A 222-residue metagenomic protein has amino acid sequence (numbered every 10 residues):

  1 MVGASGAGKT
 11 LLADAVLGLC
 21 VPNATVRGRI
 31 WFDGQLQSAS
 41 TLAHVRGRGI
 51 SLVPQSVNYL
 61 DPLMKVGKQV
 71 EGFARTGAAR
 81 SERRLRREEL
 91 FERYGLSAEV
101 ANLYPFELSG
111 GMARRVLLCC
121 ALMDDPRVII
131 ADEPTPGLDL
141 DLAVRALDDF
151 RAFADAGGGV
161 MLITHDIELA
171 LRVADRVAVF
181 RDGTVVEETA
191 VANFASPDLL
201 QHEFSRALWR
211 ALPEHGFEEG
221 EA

Functional and structural regions predicted by a protein language model:
L36-S51, T76, F194-L200: ABC ATPase NBD coupling module
S56, P62-R75: Q-loop/switch helix immediately C-terminal to the Walker
E82-E99: Conserved ABC ATPase "signature" region
Y104-L108, M112: Conserved ABC ATPase signature
V116, A121-L122: ABC ATPase C-loop
M123-R127: A short, proline-enriched helix->beta-strand linker immediately N-terminal to the Walker B motif in ABC-type P-loop
T164-H165: H-loop/switch region of ABC-family ATPase nucleotide-binding domains
S196-A222: C-terminal boundary and immediately downstream tail of ABC-type ATPase nucleotide-binding domains
